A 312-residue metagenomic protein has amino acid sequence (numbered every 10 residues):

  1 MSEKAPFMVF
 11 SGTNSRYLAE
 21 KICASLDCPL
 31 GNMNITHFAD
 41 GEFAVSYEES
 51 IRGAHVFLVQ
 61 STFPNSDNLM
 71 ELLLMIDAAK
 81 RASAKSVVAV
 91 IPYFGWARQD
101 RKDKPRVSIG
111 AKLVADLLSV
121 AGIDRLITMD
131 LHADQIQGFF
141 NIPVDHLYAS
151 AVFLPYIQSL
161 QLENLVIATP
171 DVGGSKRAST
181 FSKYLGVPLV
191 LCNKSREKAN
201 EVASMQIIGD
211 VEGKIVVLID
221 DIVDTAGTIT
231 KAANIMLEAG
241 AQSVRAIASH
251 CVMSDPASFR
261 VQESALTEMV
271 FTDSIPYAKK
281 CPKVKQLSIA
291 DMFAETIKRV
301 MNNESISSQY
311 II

Functional and structural regions predicted by a protein language model:
M1-I312: PRPP-associated nucleotide enzymes
